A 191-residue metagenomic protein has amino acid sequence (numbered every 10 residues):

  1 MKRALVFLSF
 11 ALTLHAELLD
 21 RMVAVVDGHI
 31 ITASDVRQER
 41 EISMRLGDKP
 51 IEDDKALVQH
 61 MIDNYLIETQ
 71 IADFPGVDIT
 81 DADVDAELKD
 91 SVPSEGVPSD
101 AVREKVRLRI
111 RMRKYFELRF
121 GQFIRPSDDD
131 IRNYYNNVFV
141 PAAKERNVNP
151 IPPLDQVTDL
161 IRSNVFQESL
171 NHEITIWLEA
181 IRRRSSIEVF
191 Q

Functional and structural regions predicted by a protein language model:
R3-T13: Sec-dependent N-terminal signal peptides
T13-A16, D35, Q59: Residue-level recognition of hydrophobic positions within alpha-helical transmembrane segments
L18-R21, V25-D35, E39-M44, D48: Start-of-domain marker
L19-V25, I30, E52-Q191: Peptidyl-prolyl cis-trans isomerase
